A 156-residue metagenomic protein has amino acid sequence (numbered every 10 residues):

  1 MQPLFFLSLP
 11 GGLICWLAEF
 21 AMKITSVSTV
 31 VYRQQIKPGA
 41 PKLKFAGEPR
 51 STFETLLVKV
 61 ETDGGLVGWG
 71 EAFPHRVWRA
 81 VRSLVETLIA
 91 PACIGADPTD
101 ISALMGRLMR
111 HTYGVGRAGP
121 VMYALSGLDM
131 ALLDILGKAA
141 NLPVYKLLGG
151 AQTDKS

Functional and structural regions predicted by a protein language model:
P3: Cationic, low-complexity basic patches in intrinsically disordered or flexible, solvent-exposed regions
F6-L7: Short hydrophobic targeting helices and cationic amphipathic motifs that mediate membrane/organellar targeting
G11-G12: Residue-identity detector for glycine
F20-S156: N-terminal capping/lid subdomain adjacent to the active-site entrance of alpha/beta enzymes
